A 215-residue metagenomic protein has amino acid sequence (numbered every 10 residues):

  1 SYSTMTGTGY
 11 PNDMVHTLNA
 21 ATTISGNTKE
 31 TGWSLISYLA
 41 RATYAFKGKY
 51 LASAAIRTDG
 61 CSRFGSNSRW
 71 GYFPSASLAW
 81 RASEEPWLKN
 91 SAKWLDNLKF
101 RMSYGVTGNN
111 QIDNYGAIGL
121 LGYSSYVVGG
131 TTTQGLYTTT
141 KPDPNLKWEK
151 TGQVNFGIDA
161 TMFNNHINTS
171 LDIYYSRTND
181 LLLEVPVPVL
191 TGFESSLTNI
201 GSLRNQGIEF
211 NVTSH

Functional and structural regions predicted by a protein language model:
S1-H215: Extracellular/periplasmic, surface-exposed regions of secreted and cell-surface proteins
